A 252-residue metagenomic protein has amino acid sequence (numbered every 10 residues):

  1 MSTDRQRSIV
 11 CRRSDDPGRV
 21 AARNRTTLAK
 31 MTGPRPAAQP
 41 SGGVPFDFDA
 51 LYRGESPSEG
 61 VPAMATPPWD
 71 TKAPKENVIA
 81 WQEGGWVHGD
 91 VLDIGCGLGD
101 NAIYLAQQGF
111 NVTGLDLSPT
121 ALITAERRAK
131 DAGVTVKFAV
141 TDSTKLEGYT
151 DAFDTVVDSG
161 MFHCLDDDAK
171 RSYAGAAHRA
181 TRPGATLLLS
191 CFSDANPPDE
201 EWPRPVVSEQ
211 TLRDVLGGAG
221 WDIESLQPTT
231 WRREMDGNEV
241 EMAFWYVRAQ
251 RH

Functional and structural regions predicted by a protein language model:
S8-I94, L98-D151, L165-A176, A180 (+1 more regions): Class I (Rossmann-like) S-adenosyl-L-methionine-dependent methyltransferase catalytic domain, capturing the SAM-binding
D154: Conserved acidic residues
V157: A conserved beta-strand element that flanks and buttresses the S-adenosyl-L-methionine
G160-C164: Short catalytic micro-motifs in class I SAM-dependent methyltransferases
